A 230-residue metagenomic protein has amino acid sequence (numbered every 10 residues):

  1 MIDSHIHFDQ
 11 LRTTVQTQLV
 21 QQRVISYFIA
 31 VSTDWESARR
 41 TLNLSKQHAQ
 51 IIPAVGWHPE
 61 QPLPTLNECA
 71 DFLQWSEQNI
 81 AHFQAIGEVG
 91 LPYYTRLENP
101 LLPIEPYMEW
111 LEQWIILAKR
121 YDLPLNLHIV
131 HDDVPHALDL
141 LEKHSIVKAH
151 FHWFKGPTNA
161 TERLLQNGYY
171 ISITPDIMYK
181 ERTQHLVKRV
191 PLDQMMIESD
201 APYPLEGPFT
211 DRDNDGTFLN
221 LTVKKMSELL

Functional and structural regions predicted by a protein language model:
M1-L230: Mid-domain alpha/beta scaffold segments of enzyme catalytic cores
